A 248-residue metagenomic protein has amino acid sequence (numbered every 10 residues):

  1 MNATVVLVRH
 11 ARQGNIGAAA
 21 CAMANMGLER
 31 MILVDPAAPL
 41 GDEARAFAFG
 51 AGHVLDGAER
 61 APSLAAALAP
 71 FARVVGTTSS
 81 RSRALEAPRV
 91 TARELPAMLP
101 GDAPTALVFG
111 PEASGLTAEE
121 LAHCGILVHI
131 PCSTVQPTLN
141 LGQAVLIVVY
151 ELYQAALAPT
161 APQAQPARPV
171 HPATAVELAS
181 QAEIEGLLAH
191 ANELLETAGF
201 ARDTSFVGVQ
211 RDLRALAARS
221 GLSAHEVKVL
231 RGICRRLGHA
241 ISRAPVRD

Functional and structural regions predicted by a protein language model:
M1-D248: Post-transcriptional modification and biogenesis factors for structured RNAs of the translation apparatus
